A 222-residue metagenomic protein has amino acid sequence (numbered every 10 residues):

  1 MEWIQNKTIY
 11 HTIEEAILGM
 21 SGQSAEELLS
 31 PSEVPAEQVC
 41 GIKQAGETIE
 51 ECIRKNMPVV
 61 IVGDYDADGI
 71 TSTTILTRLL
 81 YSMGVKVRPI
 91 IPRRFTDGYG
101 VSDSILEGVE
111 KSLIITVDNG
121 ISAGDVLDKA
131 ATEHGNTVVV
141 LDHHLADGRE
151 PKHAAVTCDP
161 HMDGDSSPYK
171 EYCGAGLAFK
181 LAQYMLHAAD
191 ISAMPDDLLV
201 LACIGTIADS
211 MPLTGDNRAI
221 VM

Functional and structural regions predicted by a protein language model:
M1-M222: Replace "Mg2+/Mn2+-dependent" with "divalent metal-dependent
